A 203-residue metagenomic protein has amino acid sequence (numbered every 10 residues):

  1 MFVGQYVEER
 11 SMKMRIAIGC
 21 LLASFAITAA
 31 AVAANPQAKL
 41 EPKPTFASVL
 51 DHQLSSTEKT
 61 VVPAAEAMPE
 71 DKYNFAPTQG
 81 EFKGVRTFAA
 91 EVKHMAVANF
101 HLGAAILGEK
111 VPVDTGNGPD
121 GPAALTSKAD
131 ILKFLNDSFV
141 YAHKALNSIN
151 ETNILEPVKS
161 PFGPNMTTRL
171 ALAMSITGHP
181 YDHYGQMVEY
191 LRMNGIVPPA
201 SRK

Functional and structural regions predicted by a protein language model:
M1-K13: Short, Lys/Arg-enriched N-terminal segments with co-localized hydrophobic residues within the first ~10-30 amino acids
G19-A29: Bacterial N-terminal signal peptides
A29-P36: Boundary at the C-terminal end of the N-terminal hydrophobic targeting segment
Q37-F46, E109-A124: Acidic/histidine-rich, surface-exposed loop or edge segments in extracytoplasmic proteins
D51, S55-V62, N74-P119, K159-K203: Short, contiguous alpha-helical
T60, A64-A65, G103, Y141 (+1 more regions): Well-ordered alpha-helical scaffold segments within catalytic/enzyme domains
E66-F75, L146-L155, R192-P198: Surface-exposed helix-capping loop/turn segments at secondary-structure junctions
P122-S160, T168-P180: Acidic/histidine-rich alpha-helical segments that form the ligand environment of transition-metal centers
